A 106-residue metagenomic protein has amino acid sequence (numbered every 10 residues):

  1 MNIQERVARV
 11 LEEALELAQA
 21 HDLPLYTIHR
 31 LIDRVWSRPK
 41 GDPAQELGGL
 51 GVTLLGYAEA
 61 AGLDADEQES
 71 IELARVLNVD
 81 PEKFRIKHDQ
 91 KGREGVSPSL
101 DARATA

Functional and structural regions predicted by a protein language model:
M1-L47, G51-A106: Flexible "arm" and connector segments at domain edges
